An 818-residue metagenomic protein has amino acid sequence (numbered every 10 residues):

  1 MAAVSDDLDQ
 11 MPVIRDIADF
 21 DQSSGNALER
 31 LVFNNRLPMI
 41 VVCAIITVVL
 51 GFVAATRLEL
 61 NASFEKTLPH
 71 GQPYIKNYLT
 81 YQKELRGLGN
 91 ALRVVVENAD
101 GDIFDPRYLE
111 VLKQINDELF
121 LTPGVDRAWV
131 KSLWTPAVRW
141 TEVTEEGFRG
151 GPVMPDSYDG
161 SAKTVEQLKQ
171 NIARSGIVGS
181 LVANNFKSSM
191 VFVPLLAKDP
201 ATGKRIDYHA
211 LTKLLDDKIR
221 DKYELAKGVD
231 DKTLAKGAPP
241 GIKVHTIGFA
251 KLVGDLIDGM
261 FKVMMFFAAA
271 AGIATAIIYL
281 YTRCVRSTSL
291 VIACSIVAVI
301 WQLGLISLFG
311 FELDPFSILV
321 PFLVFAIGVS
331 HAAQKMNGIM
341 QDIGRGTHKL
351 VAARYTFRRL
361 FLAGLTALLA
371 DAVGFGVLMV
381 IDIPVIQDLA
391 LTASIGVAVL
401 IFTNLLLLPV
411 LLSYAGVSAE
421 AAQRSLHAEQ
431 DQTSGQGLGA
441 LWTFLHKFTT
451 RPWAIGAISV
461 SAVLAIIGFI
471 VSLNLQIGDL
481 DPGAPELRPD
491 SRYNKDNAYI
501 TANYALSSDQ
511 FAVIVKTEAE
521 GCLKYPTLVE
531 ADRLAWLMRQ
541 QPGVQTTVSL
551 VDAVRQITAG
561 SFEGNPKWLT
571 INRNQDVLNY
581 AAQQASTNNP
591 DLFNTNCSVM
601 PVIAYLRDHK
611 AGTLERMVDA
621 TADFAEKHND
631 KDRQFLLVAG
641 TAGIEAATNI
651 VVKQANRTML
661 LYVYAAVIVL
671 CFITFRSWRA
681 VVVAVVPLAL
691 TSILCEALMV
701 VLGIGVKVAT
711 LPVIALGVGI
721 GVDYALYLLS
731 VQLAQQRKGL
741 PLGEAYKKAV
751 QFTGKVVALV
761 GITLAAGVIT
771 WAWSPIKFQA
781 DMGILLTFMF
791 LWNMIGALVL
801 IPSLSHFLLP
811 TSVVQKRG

Functional and structural regions predicted by a protein language model:
Q10-L60, V410, L426-D481, K495-A498: Signature of alpha-helical transmembrane segments and their immediate interfacial
F33, V53-I103, L109, Q114 (+7 more regions): Solvent-exposed, non-transmembrane loop/terminal regulatory segments of multi-pass membrane proteins
P38-I46, K262, F266-A274, S295 (+10 more regions): Hydrophobic alpha-helical transmembrane segments in multi-pass membrane proteins
E110, Y158-V285, V529, L578-Y664: Extracytoplasmic
D258-L313, V380-P384, T658-I704, W773: Interfacial segments of transmembrane alpha-helices in multi-pass membrane proteins
I277, L365-L408, L412-S413, I668-F672 (+3 more regions): Hydrophobic, glycine/alanine-rich multi-pass transmembrane helices and their short helix-loop junctions in large
S287-K335, A680-S730, I769, G796-L800 (+1 more regions): Hydrophobic transmembrane alpha-helices and their membrane-interface caps in long multi-pass transport proteins
D342-A370, Q736-I762: Helix-loop junctions and hydrophobic alpha-helical segments within the transmembrane domains of large membrane
